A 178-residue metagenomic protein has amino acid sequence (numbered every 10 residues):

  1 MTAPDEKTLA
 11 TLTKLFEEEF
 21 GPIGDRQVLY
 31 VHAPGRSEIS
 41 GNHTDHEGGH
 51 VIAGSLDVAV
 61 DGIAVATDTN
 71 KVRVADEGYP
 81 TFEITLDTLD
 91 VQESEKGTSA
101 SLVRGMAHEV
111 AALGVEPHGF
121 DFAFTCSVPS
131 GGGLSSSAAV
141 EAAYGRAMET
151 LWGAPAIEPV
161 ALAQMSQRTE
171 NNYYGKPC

Functional and structural regions predicted by a protein language model:
T2-A138, A142-P159, Q164-Y174: ATP-binding N-lobe of GHMP and related small-molecule kinases
P177-C178: Mobile "lid/hinge" segments at catalytic clefts and subdomain interfaces of large enzymes
